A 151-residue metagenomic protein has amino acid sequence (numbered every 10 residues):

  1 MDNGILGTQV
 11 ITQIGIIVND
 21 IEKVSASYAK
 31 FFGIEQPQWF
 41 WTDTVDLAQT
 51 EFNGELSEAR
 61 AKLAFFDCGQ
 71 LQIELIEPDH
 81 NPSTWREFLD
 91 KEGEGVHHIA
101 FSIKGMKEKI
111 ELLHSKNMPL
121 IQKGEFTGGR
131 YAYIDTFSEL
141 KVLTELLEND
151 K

Functional and structural regions predicted by a protein language model:
M1-I5, K151: Basic/polar N-terminal segments that are highly enriched at the extreme N-terminus, encompassing both cleavable
L6-Q9, I17-G69, E108-A132, S138: Core segments of cupin and vicinal oxygen chelate
I11-N19, L63-Q72, F88-G105: Vicinal oxygen chelate
G15-I16, E74-P78, I121-K123, Y133-T136 (+1 more regions): A structural feature that tracks compact, well-ordered secondary-structure segments with a strong bias toward
E35, L75-I76, P82-S83: Conserved secondary-structure micro-motifs at functional edges
L47-T50, P82-R86: A short, acidic/glycine-rich surface segment
A59-R60, E148-K151: Ligand-binding grooves and catalytic loops that recognize ribose/phosphate and carbohydrate rings, and esterified lipid
V142: Glycine-rich GHKL/ HATPase_c ATP-binding element in histidine kinases
